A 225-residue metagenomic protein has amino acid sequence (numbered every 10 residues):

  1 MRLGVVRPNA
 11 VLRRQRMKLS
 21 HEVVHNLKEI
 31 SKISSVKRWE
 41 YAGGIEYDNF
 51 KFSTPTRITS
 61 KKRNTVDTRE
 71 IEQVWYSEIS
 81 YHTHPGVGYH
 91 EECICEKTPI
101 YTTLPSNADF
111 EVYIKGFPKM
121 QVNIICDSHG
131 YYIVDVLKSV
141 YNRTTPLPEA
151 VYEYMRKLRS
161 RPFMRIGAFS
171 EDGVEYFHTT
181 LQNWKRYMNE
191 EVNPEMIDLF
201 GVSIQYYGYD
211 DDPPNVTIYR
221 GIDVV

Functional and structural regions predicted by a protein language model:
M1-S77, Y176-E190, P194-Y206, D211 (+1 more regions): Glycine-rich short-loop/terminal segments
M1-V5, T59-I79, L104-A108, V140-V174: A signal for specific C-terminal beta-sheet/loop modules enriched in small/flexible residues with GP/PG/PP motifs
R14, E72, V87-H90, L137 (+1 more regions): Intrinsically disordered, low-complexity regions enriched in polar/acidic and amide residues
I45-N49, T83-G86, I125-Y131, Y209: Short, flexible beta-strand-to-coil junctions
K51-P118, S128: Short HxH-centered metal-ligating active-site micro-motif
I114-V225: Divalent-metal-activated hydrolytic enzyme cores
